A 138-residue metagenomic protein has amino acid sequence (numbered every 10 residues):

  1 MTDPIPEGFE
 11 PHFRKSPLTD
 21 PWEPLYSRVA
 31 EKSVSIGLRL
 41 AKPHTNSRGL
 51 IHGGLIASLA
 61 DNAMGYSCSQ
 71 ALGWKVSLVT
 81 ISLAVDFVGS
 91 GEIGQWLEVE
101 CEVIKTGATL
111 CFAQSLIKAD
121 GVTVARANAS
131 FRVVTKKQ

Functional and structural regions predicted by a protein language model:
M1-Q138: Terminal targeting signals and extreme-terminal segments of soluble enzymes
